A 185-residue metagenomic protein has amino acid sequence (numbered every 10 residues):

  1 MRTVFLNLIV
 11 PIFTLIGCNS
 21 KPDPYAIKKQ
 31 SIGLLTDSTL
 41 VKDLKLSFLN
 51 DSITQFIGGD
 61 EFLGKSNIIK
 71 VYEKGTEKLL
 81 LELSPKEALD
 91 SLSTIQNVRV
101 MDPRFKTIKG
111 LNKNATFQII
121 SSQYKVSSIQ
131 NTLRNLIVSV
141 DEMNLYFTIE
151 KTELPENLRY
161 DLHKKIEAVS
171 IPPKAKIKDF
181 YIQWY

Functional and structural regions predicted by a protein language model:
M1-A26: Bacterial Sec-dependent N-terminal signal peptides
C18-L133, I137, D141-M143, D161-Y185: Short helix/turn-capping signatures at newly exposed starts of structured segments
L145-L162: Long, compositionally biased
